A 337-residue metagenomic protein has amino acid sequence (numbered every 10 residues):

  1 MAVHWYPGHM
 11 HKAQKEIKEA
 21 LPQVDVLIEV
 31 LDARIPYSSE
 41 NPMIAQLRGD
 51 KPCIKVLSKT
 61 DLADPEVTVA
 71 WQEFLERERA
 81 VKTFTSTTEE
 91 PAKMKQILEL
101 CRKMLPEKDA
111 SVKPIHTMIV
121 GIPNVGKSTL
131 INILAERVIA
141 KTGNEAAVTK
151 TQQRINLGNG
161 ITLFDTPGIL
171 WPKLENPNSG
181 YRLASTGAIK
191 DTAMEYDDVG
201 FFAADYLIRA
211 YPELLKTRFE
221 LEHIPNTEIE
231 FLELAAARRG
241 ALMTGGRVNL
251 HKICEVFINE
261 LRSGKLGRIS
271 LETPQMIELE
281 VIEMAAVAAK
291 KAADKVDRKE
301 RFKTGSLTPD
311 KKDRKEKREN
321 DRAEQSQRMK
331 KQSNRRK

Functional and structural regions predicted by a protein language model:
M1-V26, R34-I35, E40, L47-C53 (+2 more regions): Helix-rich effector regions associated with P-loop NTPase G domains
E29: Redox-cofactor binding/interface segments in oxidoreductases and associated redox assembly factors
A33, K59: Residue-level signal for short, function-critical loop segments
S39-P42, E66-T68: Short, glycine/acidic-enriched capping/hinge loops at junctions between secondary-structure elements
A45-L47, W71-F74, E136, S179-L183: Glycine-rich, phosphate-binding/catalytic loops in enzymes
I54, T60-G121, I139, G240-L242 (+1 more regions): Canonical P-loop GTPase G-domain recognition
Q96, L100, T129, F202 (+1 more regions): Alpha-helical scaffold segments in soluble metabolic enzymes
T117-T142, T166: Glycine-rich phosphate-binding P-loop
